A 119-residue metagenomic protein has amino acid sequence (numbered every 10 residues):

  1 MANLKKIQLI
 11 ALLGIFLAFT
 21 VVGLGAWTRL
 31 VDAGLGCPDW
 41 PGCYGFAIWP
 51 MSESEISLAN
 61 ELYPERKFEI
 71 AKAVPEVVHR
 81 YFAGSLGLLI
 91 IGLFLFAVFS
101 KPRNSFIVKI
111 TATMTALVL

Functional and structural regions predicted by a protein language model:
A2-L4, F99-V108: Membrane-interface helix-boundary motifs at transmembrane edges
I7-P41: N-terminal signal-anchor transmembrane alpha helix
Q8-A11, N104-A116: Membrane-interfacial loop-to-transmembrane alpha-helix junctions, especially the N-terminal start
A11-F16, G84-G87, A112: Hydrophobic H-region at the start of alpha-helical membrane spans
V22-G23, L117-L119: Aromatic-anchored segments of alpha-helical transmembrane domains
L30-E76: Extracytosolic (periplasmic/ER-lumenal) interhelical loops and adjacent juxtamembrane/interface segments of multi-pass
A73, L93-N104: Juxtamembrane helix-break-helix junctions at the cytosolic face of small multi-pass alpha-helical membrane proteins
V74-G92: Membrane-interface loop-to-helix entry segments
